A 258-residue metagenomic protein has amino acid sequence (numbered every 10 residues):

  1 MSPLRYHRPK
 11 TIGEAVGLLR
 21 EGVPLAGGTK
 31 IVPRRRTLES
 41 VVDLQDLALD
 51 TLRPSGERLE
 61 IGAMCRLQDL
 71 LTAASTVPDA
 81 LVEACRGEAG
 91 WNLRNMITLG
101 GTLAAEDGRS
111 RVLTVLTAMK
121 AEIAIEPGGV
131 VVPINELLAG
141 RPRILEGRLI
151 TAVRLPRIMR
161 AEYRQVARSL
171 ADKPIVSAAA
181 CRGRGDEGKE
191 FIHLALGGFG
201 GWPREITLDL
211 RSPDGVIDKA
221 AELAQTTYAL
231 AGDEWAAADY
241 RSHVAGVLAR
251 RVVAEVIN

Functional and structural regions predicted by a protein language model:
M1-N258: C-terminal structural segment of proteins
